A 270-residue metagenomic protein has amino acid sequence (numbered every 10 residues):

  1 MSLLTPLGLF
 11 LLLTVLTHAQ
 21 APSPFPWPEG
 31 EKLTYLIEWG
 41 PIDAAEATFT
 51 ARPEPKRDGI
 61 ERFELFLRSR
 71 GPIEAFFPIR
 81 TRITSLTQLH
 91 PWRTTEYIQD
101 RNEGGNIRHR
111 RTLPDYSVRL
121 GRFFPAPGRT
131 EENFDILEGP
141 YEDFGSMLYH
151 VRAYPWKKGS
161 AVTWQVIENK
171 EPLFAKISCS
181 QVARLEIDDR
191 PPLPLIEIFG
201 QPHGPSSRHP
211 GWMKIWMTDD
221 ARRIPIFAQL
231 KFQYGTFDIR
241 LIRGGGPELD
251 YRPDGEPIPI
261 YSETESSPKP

Functional and structural regions predicted by a protein language model:
M1-S2: N-terminal secretory signal peptides that target proteins for export/translocation
T5-V15: Bacterial N-terminal signal peptides
P6-G8, G30, F144, W212: Hydrophobic alpha-helical segments and their boundary regions
L11-L13, P24, I136: Generic alpha-helical structural signal
L13, W39, E131-F134: Intrinsically disordered, low-complexity regions
Q20-Y116, A153-P270: Acidic, serine/threonine-rich low-complexity disordered tracts
R108-V151: Hydrophobic, well-structured mid-protein blocks that either form specific transmembrane helices
